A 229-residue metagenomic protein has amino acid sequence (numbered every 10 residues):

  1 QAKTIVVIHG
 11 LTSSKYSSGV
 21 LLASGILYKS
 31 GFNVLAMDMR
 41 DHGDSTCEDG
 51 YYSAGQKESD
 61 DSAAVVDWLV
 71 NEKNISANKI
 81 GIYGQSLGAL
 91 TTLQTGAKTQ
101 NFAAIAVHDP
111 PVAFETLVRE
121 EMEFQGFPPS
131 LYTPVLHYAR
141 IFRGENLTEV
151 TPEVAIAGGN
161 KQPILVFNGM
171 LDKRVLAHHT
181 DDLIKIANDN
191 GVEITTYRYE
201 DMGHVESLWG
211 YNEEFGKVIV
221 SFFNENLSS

Functional and structural regions predicted by a protein language model:
L11-I26, M39, H178: The serine-hydrolase catalytic nucleophile loop
S24-T46: Conserved alpha/beta-hydrolase
Y52-K73: Alpha/beta-hydrolase active-site loop
Q94-E145: Hydrolase active-site cap/lid region
G159-N160, V166-N168, D172: Short beta-strand/loop motif that positions the catalytic acidic residue of the alpha/beta-hydrolase fold
K173-H179: Conserved alpha/beta-hydrolase "acid-adjacent" motif
R174, M202-E213: Catalytic histidine-centered segment of alpha/beta-hydrolase-like enzymes
G210-S229: Catalytic active-site module of serine/aspartate enzymes centered on a nucleophile-bearing elbow/loop
